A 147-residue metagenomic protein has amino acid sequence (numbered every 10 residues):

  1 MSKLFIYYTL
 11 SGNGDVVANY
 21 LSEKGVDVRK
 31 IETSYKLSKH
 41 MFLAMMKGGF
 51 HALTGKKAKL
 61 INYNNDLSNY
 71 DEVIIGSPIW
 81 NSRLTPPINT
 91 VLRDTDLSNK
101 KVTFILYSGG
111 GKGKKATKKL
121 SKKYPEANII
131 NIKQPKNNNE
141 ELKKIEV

Functional and structural regions predicted by a protein language model:
M1-I75, S82, N89, R93 (+2 more regions): N-terminal beta1-alpha1-beta2 submodule of the flavodoxin-like/Rossmannoid cofactor-binding fold
K24-G25, S98, A127-N128: Secondary-structure boundary/capping positions in well-ordered alpha/beta enzyme cores
G48-L53, K122-N128, V147: A polyampholytic, Gly/Pro-enriched intrinsically disordered region
L67-S68, R93-K100, Y124: Short, conserved loop/helix-junction motifs that constitute active-site signature segments in enzyme catalytic cores
I75-G76, F104: Redox-cofactor binding/interface segments in oxidoreductases and associated redox assembly factors
P78-N81, G109: Short glycine-rich anion-binding loops that position phosphate/pyrophosphate groups of nucleotides and phosphorylated
R83-L97, F104-Y107: N-terminal/domain-start segments enriched in small and hydrophobic, helix-friendly residues, covering either
T103-L142: Short, glycine-/small-residue-rich phosphate/pyrophosphate-handling segment
